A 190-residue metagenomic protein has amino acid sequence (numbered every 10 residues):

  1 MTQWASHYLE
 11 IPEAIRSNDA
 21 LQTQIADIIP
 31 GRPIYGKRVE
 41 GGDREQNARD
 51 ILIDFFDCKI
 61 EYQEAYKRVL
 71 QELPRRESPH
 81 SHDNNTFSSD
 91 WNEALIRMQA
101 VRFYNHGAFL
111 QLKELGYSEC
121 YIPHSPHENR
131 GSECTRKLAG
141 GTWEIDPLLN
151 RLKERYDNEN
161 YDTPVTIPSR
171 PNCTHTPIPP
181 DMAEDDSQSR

Functional and structural regions predicted by a protein language model:
M1-S169, P179-R190: Domain-core detector
H175: Catalytic nucleotidyl-transfer cores of nucleotide-processing enzymes
